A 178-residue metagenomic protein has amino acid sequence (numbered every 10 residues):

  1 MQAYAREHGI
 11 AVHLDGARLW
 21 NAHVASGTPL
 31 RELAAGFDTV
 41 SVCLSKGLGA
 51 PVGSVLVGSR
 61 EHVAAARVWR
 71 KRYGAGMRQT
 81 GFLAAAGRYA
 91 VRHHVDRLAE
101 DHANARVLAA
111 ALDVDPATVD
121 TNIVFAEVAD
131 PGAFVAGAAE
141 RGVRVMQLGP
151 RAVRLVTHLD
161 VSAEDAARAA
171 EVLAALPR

Functional and structural regions predicted by a protein language model:
M1-V128, G132-R141, V145-V161, D165-P177: Conserved PLP-enzyme active-site core in the AAT-like
